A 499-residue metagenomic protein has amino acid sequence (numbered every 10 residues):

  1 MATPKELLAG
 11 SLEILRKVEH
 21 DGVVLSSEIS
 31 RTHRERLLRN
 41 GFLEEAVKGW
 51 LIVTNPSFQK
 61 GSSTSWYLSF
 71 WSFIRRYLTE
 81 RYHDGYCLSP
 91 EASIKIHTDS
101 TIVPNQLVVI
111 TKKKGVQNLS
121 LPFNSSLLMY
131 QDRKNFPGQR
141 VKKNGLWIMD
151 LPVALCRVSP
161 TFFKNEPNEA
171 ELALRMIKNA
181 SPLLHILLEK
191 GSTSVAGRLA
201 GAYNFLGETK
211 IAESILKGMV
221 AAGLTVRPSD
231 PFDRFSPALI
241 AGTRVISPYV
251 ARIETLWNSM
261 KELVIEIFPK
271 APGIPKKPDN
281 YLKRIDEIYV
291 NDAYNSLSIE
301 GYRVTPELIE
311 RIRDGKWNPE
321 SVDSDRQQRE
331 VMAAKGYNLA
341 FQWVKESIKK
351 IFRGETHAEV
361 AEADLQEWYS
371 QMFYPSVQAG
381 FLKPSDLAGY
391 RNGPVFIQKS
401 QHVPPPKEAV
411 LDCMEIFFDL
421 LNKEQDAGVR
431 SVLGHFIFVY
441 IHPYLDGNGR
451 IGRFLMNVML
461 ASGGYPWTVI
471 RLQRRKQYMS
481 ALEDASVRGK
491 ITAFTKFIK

Functional and structural regions predicted by a protein language model:
M1-S27, N40, E44-E45, T54 (+1 more regions): FIC/Doc superfamily catalytic core
R34-E35, F42: Short, hydrophobic-biased segments on the C-terminal half of alpha helices that form "recognition helices"
